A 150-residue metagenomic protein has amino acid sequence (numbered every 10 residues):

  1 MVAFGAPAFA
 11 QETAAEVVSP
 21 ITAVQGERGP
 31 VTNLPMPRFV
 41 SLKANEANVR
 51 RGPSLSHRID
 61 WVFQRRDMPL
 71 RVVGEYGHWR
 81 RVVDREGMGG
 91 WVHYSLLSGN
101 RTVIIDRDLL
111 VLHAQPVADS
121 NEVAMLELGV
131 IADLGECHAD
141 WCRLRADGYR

Functional and structural regions predicted by a protein language model:
M1-V2, H113: Compositionally biased amphipathic helical and low-complexity segments enriched in hydrophobic
A3-P7: N-terminal signal peptide c-region/cleavage motif recognized by signal peptidases
A10-R51, V62-R66, V73-Y76, V83-M88 (+2 more regions): SH3-family beta-barrel domains
S54: Intrinsically disordered, low-complexity polar regions and short flexible loop motifs
R58-I59: Beta-strand-rich domains and repeat architectures in extracellular enzymes and scaffolds, especially beta-propellers
